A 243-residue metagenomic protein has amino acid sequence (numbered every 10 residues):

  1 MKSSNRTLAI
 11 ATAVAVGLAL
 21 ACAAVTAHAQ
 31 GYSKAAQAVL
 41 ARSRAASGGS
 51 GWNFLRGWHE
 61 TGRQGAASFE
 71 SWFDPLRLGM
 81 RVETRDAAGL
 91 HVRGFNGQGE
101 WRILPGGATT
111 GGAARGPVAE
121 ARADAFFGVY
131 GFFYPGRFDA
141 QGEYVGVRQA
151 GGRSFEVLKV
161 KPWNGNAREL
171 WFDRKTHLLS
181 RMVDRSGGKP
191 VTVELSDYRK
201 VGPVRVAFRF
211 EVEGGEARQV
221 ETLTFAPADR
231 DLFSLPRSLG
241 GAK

Functional and structural regions predicted by a protein language model:
M1-T7: N-terminal secretory signal peptides that target proteins for export/translocation
A11-A23: Bacterial N-terminal signal peptides
A29-A41, G51-W52, G99-R168, R174-T176 (+2 more regions): Flexible, processing/modification-adjacent segments and terminal tails in exported/periplasmic/extracellular proteins
G31, A36-A108, F138, E143: N-terminal mature ectodomain segment of secretory-pathway/periplasmic proteins
G62, R148-Q149, R199: Short acidic-hydrophobic surface loop/beta-edge motif
E70-F73, H91-Q98, T109-A119, F172 (+2 more regions): Short amphipathic beta-strand/extended segments with alternating polar/hydrophobic composition
G89, G152-G241: Gly/Pro-enriched, hydrophobic low-complexity segments that function as extracytoplasmic propeptides/linkers
